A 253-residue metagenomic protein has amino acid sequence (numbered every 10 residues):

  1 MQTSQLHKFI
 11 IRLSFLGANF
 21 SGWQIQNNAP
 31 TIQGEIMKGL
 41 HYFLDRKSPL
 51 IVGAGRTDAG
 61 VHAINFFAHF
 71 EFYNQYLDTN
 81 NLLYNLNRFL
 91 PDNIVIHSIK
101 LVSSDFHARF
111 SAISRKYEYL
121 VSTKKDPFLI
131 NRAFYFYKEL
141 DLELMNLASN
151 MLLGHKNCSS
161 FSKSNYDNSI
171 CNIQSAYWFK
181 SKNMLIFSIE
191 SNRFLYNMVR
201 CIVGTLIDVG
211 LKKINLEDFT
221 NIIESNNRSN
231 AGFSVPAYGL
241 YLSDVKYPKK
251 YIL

Functional and structural regions predicted by a protein language model:
M1-L253: Structured-RNA-binding interfaces characteristic of tRNA pseudouridine synthases
